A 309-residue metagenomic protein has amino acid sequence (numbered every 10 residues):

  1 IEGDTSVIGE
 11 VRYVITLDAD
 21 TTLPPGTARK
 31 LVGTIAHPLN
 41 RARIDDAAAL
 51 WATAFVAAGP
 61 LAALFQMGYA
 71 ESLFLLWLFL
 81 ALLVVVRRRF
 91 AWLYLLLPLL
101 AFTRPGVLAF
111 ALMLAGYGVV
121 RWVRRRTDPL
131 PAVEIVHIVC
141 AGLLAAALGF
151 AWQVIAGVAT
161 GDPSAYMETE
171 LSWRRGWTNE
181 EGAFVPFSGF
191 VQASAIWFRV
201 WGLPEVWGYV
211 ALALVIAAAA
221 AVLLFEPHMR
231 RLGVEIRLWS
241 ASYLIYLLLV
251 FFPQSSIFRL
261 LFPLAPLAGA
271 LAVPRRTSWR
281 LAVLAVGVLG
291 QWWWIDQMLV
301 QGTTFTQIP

Functional and structural regions predicted by a protein language model:
I1-A47: Internal catalytic domains of large membrane-associated glycosyltransferases
R41-A58, L232-L238: Transmembrane-helix signature of polytopic, membrane-embedded enzymes that assemble or transfer cell-envelope glycans
A57, L61, L78-V85, A91-G118 (+2 more regions): Membrane-interface alpha helices of multi-pass inner-membrane proteins
M67-L73, I257-F258: Short acidic/glycine- and proline-prone juxtamembrane loop motifs at membrane-interface regions of multi-pass membrane
L100, V107-R124, P131-A219, I236 (+1 more regions): Membrane-lumen/periplasm interface segments of specific transmembrane helices in polyprenyl phosphate-linked
G142-A146, R276-T303: Signature aromatic-anchored transmembrane alpha helix within multi-pass, membrane-resident enzymes that catalyze glycan
H228-F251, L260: Transmembrane alpha-helix segments characteristic of polytopic inner-membrane glycan-assembly/cell-envelope
S255-P274: Hydrophobic/aromatic-rich transmembrane helices and adjacent perimembrane loops
